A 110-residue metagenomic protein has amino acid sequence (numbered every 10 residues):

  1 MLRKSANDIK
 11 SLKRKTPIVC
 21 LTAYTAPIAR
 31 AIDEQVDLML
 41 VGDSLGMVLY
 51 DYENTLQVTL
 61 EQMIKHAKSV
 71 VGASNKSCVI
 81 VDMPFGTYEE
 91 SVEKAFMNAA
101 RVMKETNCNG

Functional and structural regions predicted by a protein language model:
M1-T22, A26: N-terminal amphipathic alpha-helix/helix-capping segment at the start of soluble metabolic enzymes
I28-A31, Q35-L38, L49, E53-G110: Active-site beta->alpha loop and helix N-cap motifs at the rims of alpha/beta catalytic domains
M39-D43: Non-cysteine beta-strand/loop elements that form the S-adenosyl-L-methionine
